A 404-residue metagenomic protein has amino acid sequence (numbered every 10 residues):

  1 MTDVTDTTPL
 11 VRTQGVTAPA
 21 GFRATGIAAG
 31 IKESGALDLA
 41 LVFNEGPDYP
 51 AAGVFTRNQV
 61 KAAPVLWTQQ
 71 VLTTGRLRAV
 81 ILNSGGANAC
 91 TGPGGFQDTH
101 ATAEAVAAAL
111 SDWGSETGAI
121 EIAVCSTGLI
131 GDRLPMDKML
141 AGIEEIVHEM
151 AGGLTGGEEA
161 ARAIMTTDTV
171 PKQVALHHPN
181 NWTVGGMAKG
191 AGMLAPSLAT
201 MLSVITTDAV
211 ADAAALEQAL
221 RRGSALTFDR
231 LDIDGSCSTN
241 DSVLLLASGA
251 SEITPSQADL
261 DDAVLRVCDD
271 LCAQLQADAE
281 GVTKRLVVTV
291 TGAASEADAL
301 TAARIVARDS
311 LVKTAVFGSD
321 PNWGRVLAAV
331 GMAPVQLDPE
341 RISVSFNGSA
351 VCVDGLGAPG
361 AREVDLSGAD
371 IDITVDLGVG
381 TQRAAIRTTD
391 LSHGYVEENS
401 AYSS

Functional and structural regions predicted by a protein language model:
T2-S404: A structural signal for small-residue-enriched, beta-sheet-centric alpha/beta enzyme cores and oligomeric scaffold folds
